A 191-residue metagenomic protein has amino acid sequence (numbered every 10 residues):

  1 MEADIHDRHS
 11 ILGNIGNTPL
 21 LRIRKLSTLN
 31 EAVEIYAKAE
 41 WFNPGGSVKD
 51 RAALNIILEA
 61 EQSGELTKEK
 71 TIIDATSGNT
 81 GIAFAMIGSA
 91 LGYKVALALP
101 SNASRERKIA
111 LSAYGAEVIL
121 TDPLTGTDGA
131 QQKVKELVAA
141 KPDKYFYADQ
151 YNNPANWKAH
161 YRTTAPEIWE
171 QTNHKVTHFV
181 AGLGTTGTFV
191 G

Functional and structural regions predicted by a protein language model:
M1-G191: PLP-dependent amino-acid enzyme catalytic core
